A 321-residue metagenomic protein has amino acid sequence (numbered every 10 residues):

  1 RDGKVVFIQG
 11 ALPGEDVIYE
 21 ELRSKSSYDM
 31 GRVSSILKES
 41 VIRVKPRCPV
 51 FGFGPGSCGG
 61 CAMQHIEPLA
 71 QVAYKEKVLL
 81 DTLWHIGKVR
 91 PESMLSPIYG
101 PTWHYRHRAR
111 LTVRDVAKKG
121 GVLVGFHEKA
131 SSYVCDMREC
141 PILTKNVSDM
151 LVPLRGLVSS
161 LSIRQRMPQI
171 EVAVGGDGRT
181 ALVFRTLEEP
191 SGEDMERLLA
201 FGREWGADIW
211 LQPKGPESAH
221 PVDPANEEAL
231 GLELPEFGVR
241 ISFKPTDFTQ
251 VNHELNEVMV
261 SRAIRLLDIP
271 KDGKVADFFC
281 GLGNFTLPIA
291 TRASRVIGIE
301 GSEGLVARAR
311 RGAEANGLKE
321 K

Functional and structural regions predicted by a protein language model:
R1-D2, G125-E128, A309: Short, acidic/hydrophobic/Gly-rich beta-strand patch recurrent on exposed beta strands that often constitutes part
R1-G54: Terminal RNA-binding accessory module
G14, L143, N252: Short, conserved phosphate/pyrophosphate- and ester-handling motifs at nucleotide-, phospho-/glycolipid
I18-E20, R110, A276: Hydrophobic beta-strand signal
S34-M167: Extended interfacial segments that mediate partner engagement and assembly in macromolecular machines
L95-T102, Q169-A173, K214-H220: Short, solvent-exposed loop/turn elements at beta->coil junctions and helix N-caps that rim active or binding pockets
E189-K321: Rossmann-like S-adenosyl-L-methionine
